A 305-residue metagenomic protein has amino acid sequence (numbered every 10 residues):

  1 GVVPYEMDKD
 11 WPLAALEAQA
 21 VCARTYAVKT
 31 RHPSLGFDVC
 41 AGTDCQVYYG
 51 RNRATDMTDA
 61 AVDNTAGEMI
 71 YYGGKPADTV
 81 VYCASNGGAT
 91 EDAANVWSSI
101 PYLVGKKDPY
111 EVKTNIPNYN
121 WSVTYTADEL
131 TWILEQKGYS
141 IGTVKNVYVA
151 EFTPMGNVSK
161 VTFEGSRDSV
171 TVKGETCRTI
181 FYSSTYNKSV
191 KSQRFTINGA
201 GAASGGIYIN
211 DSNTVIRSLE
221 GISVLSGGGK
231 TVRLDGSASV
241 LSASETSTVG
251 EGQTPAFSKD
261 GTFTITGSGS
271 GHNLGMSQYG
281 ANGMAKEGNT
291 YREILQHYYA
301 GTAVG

Functional and structural regions predicted by a protein language model:
G1-G305: Conserved, single-site charged/polar hotspot
